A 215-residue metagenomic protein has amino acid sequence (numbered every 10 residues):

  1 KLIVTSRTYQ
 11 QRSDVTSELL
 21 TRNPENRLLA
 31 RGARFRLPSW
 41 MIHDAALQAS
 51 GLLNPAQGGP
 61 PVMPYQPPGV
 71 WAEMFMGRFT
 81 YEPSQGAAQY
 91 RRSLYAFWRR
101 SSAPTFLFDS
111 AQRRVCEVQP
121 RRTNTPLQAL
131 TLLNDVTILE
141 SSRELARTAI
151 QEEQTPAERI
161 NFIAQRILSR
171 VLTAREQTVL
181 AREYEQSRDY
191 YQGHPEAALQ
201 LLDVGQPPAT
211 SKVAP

Functional and structural regions predicted by a protein language model:
L2, R7-F162, Q200-D203, P208-P215: An acidic, gly/pro-interrupted, aromatic-rich
T155-P215: C-terminal soluble interaction/assembly domains
